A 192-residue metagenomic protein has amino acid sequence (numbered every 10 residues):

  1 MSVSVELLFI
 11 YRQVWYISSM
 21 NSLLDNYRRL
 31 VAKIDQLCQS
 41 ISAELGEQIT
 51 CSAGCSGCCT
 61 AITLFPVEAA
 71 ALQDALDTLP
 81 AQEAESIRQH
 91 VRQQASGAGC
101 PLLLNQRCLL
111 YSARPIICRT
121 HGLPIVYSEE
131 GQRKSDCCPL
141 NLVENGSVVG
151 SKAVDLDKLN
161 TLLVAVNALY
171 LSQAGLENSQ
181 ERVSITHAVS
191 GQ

Functional and structural regions predicted by a protein language model:
L7-A53, G57, T63-Q192: Short loop/turn segments that flank or connect secondary-structure elements
